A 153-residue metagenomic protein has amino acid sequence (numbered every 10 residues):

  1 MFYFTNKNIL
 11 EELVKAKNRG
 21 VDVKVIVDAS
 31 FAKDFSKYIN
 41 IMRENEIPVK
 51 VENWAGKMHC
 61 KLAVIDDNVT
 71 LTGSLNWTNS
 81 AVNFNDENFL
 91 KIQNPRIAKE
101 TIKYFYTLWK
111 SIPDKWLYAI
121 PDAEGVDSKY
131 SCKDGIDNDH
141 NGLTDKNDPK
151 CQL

Functional and structural regions predicted by a protein language model:
M1: Short acidic, glycine-rich surface-loop motifs adjacent to enzyme active sites
N6-G125: PLD/PLD-like phosphodiesterase catalytic module centered on the HKD motif
D122-L153: Extracellular calcium-associated, cysteine-rich motifs in secreted modular proteins
